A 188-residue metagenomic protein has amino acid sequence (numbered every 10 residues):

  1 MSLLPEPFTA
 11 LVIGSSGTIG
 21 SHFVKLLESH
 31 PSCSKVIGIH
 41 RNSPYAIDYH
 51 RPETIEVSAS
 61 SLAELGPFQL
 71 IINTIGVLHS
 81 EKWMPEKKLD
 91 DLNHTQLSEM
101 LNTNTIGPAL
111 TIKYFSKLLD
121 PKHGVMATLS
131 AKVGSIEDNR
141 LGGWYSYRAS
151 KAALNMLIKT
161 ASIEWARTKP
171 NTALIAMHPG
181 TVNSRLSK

Functional and structural regions predicted by a protein language model:
I13-E28: N-terminal Rossmann NAD(P)H-binding glycine-rich loop of SDR-like oxidoreductase domains
H40-V57: Rossmann-fold cofactor-recognition segment
S61-I75: A glycine-rich helix->loop->beta "capping" turn within Rossmann-like NAD(P)(H)-dependent oxidoreductase domains
V77-E81, P85-L101, V125-T168: Catalytic loop of short-chain dehydrogenase/reductase
I112-K113, K159: A short, exposed helix-loop element centered on a Lys and neighboring polar residues
Y114-H123, T168: A short helix-coil junction within the Rossmann-fold of NAD(P)-dependent oxidoreductases
G142-S146, I163-K188: SDR active-site lid
